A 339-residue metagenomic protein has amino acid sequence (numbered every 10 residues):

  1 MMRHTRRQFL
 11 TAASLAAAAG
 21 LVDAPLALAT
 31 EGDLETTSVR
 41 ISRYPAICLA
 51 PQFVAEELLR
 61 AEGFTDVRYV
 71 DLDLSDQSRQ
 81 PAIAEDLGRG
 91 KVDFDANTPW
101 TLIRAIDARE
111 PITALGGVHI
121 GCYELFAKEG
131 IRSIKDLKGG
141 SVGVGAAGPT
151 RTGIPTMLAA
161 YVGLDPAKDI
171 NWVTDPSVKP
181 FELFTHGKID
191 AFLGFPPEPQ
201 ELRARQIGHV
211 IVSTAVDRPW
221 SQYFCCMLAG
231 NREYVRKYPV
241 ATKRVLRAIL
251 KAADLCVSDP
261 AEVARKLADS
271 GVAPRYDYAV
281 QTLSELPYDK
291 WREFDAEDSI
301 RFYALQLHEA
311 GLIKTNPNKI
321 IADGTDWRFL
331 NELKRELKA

Functional and structural regions predicted by a protein language model:
M1-H4: Secretory targeting signals
Q8-A29: N-terminal export signals
T11, G139, A204: Phosphate-coordinating loops and pocket residues in cytosolic domains that bind phosphorylated ligands
T30-P176, L183-H186, D190-P196, I207 (+2 more regions): Short, glycine-/small- and polar/acidic-enriched structural segments that line small-molecule recognition paths
L58, R104, L158, E201 (+2 more regions): Residues within well-ordered alpha helices
W100, K179-D269: Pocket-lining segment of extracytoplasmic ligand-binding domains
K237-T315: Secondary-structure end/capping motifs
H308-A339: Conserved C-terminal helix/tail region of periplasmic/extracytoplasmic solute-binding proteins
